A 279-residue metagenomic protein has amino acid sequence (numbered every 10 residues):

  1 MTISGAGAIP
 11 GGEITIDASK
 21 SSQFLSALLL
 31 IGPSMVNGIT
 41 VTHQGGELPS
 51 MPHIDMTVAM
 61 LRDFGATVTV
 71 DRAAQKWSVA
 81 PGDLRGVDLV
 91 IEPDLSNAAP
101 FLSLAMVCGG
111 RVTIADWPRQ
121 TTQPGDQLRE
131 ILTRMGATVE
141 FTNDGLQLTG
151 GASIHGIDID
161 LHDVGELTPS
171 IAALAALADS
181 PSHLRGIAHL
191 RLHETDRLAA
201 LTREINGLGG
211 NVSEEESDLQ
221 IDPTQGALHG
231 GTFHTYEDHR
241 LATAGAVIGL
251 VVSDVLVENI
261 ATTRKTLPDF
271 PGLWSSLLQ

Functional and structural regions predicted by a protein language model:
M1-Q279: Short, structured segments at the rim of ligand-binding sites
